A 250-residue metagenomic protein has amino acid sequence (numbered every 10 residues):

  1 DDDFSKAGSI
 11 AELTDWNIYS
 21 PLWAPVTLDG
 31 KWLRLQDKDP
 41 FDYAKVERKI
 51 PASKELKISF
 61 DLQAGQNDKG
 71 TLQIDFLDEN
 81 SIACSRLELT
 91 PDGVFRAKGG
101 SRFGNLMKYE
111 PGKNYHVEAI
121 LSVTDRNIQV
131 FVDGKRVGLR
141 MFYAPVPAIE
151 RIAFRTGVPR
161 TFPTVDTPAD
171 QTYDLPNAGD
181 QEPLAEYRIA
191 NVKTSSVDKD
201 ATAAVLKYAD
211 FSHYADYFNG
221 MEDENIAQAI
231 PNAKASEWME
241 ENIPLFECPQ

Functional and structural regions predicted by a protein language model:
D1, K45, E55-S59, N114-H116 (+1 more regions): Intrinsic-disorder/low-complexity, polar/charged segments enriched in Ser/Thr/Lys/Arg/Asp/Glu/Gln
D1-I18, A190-C248: Extracellular carbohydrate-recognition regions
D29-A97, H213, N219-I226, N232-Q250: Secretory/extracellular carbohydrate-interaction modules and structurally similar beta-sandwich "look-alikes"
E47-I58, L106-K113, P183: Extracellular/lumenal carbohydrate-interaction signature centered on repeated Trp-anchored short motifs
F60, G112-V123, I128-V130: Short tryptophan-centered beta-strand motifs in secreted/extracellular beta-sheet-rich domains of glycan-recognition
R96-E118: Short, aromatic/His-centered strand-loop micro-motif at the edge of beta-sheets
F131-K135: Short strand-turn-strand beta-turns centered on an Asx-Gly dipeptide
R140-R188, A203-V205: Flexible glycan-contacting loops in extracellular carbohydrate-active proteins
